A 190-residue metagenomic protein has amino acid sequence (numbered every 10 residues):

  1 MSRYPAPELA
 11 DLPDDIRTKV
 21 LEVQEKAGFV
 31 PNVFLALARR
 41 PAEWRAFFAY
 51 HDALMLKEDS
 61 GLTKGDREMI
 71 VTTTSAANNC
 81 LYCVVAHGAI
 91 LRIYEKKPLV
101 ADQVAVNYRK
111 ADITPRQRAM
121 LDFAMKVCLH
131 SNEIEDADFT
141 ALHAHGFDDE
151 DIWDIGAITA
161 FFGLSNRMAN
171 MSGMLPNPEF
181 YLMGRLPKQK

Functional and structural regions predicted by a protein language model:
M1-K190: Hydrophobic alpha-helical segments
